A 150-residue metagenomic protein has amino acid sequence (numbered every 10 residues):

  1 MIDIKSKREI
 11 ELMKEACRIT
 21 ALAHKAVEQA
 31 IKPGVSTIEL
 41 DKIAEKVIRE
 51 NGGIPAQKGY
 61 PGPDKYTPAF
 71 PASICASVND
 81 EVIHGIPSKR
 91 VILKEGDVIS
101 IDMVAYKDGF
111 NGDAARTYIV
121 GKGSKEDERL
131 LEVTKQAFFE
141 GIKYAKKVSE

Functional and structural regions predicted by a protein language model:
M1-E150: Active-site neighborhoods and metal-handling regions in enzymes and metal-associated proteins
